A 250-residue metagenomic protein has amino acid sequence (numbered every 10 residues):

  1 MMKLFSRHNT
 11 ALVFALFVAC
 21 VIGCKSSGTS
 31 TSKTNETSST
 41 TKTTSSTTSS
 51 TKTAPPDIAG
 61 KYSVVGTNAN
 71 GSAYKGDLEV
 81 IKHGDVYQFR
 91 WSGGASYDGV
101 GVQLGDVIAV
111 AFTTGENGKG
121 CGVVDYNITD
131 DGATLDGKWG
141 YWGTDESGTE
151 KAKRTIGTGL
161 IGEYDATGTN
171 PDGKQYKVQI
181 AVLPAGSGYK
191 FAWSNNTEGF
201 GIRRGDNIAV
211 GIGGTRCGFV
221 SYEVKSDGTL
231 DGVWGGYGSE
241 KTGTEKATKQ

Functional and structural regions predicted by a protein language model:
M2-L12: Bacterial N-terminal signal peptides that target proteins for export
H8-N9, T34, R204: Positively charged, low-complexity intrinsically disordered regions
A11-F14, K52: Homeobox/homeodomain signature
C20-G23: C-terminal motif of bacterial Sec signal peptides marking the signal peptidase cleavage site
K25-S27: Bacterial signal peptide processing site
T31-S63: Post-signal peptide N-terminal segment of mature Sec-exported envelope proteins
A54-Q250: Central antiparallel beta-sheet cores of small beta-barrel/beta-sandwich binding domains
